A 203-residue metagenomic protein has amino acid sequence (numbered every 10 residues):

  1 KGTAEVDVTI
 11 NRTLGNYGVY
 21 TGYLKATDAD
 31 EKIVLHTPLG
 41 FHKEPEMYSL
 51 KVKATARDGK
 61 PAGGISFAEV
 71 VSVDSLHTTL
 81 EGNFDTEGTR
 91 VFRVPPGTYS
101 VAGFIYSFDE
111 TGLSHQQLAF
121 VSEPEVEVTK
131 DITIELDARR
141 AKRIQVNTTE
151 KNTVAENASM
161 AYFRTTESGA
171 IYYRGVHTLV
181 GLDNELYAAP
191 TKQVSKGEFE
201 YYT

Functional and structural regions predicted by a protein language model:
K1-A4, D30-E31, K43-E44, F84-T86 (+1 more regions): Short proline/glycine- and polar residue-rich coil/turn motifs
K1-L14: Intrinsically disordered, low-complexity Pro/Gly/Ser/Thr-rich segments with frequent PxxP/GP/PP motifs and embedded
G2, N16-Y17, P95-G97, K130 (+1 more regions): Surface-exposed loops/turns
N11-Y48: Terminal connector regions
Y17, D74, E81-G112, E167 (+1 more regions): Short Pro-Gly-centered beta-turn/loop motif in secreted/extracellular proteins
L50-A56, I144-T149: A short, amphipathic beta-strand motif
R57-T79, K151-R174: Short, ordered, surface-exposed loop/turn motifs in non-cytosolic proteins
S100-A141: Structured interaction patches on ligand/partner-binding surfaces of diverse proteins
